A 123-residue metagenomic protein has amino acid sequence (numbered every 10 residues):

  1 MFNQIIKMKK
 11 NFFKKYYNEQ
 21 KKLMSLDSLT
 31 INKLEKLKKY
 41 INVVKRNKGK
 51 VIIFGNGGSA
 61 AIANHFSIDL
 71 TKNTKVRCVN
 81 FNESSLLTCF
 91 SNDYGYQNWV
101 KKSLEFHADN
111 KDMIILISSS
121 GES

Functional and structural regions predicted by a protein language model:
F2-L29: Generic N-terminal amphipathic, Lys/Arg-enriched alpha-helix
K10, I31-L34, Q97: Short, structured helix-loop boundary elements
F13, Y17, L34-L37, A63: Hydrophobic packing residues in well-ordered alpha-helices of helical domains and bundles
L26-N47: A short, well-structured juxtamembrane/interface segment
S28, F54, L116-I117: Short, contiguous strand/loop micro-motifs
T30, S59-A60, E122-S123: Alpha-helix N-cap/loop-to-helix initiation residues
Y40-A108, M113: Glycine-rich, small/polar surface segments that engage phosphate groups of diverse ligands
K111, L116-E122: C-terminal binding/interaction regions
